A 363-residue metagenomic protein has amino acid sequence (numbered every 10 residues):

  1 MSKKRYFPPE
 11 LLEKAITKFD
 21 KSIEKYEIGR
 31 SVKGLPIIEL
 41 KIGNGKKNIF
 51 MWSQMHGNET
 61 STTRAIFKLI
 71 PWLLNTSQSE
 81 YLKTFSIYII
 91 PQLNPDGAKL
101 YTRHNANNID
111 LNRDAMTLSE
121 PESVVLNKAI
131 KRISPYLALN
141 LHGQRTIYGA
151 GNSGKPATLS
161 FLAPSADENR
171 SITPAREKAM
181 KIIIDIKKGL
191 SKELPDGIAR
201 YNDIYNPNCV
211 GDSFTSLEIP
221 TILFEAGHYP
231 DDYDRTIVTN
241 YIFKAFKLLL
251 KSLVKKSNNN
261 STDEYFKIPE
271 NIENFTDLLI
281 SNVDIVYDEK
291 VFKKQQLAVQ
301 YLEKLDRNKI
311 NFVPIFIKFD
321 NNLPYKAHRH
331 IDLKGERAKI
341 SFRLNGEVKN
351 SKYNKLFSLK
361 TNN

Functional and structural regions predicted by a protein language model:
M1-L12, I133, F161-N363: C-terminal accessory segments enriched in acidic
K21-G29, P195-Y201: Short secondary-structure junctions
I28, S53, P91-N94, L141-Q144 (+1 more regions): Active-site-proximal beta-strand/loop segments in catalytic clefts of secreted hydrolases
I38-K46: Short beta-strand-to-loop junctions in surface cap/lid or active-site-entrance loops
I42-G43, Y101-R103, S213-I219: Short glycine/proline-enriched loop/turn "hinge" motifs that connect secondary-structure elements and lie
K46-N48, T60-D196: Active-site/substrate-binding loop(s) of hydrolase catalytic cores
